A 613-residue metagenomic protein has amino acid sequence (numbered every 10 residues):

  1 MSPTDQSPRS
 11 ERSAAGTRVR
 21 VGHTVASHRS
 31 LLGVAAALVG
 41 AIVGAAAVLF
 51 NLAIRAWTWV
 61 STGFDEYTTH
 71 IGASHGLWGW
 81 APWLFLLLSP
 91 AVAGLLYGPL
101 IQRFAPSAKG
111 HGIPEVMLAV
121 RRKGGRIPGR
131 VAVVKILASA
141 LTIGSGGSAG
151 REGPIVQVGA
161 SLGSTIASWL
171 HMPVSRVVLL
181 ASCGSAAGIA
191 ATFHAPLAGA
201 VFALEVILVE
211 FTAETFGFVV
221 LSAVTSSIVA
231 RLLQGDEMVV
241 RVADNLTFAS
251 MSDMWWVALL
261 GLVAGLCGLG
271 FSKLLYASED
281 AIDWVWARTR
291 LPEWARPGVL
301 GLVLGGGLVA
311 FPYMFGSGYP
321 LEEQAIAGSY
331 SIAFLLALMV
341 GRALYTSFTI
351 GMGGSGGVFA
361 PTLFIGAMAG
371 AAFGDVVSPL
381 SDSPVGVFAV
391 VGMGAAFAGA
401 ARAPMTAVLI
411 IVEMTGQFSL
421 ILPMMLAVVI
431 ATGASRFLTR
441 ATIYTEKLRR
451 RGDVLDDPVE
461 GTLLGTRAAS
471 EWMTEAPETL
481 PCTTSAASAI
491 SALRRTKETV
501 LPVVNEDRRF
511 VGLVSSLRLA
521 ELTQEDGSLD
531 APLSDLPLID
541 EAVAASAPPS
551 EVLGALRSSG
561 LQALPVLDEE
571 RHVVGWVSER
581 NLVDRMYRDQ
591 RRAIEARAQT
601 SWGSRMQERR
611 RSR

Functional and structural regions predicted by a protein language model:
M1-T466, S470-A476, L480-V511, D535 (+4 more regions): Alpha-helical transmembrane segments and immediately membrane-proximal extracytoplasmic
M473-T479, S485-F510, S516-L522, S528-V574 (+2 more regions): Helix-loop-beta junctions that constitute the ligand-sensing/allosteric loops of cytosolic regulatory sensor domains
R580-R613: Juxtadomain coupling helices with adjacent low-complexity linkers
